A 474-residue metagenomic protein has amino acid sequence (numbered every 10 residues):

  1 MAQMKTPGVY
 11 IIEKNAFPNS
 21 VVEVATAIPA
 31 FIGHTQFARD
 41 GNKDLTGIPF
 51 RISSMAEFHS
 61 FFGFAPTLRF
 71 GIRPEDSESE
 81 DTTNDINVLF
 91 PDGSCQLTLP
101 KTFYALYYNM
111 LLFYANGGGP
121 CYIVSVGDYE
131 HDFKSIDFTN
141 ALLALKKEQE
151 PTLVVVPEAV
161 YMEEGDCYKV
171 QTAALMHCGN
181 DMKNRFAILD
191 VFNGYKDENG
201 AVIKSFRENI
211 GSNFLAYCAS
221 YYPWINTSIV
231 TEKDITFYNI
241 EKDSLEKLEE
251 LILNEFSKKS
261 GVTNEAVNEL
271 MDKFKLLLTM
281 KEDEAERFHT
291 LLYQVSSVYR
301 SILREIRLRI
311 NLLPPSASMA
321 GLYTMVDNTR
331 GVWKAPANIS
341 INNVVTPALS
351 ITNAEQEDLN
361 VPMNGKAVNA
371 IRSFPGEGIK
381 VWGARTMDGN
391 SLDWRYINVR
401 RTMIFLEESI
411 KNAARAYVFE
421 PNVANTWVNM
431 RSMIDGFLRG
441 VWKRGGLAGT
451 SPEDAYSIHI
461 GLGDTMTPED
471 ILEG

Functional and structural regions predicted by a protein language model:
M1-Y122, N140, K146-V160, D166 (+1 more regions): Structured, hydrophobic secondary-structure cores that serve as assembly/anchoring elements
G127-L143: A short, well-structured beta->alpha microelement
F133-K134, E163-G165: Active-site-adjacent loop/helix micro-motif of nuclease/hydrolase catalytic cores
Q171-L175: Extracytoplasmic, non-cytosolic globular domains
